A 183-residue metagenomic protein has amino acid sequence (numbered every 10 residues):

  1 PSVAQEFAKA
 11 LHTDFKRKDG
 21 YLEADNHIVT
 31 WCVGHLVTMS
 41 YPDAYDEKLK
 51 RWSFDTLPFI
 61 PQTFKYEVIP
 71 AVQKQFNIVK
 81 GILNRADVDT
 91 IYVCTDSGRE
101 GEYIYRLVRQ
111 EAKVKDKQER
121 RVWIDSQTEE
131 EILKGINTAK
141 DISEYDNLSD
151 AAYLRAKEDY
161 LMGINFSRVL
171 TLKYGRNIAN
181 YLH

Functional and structural regions predicted by a protein language model:
S2-R168: Intrinsically disordered, low-complexity regulatory segments
D159-H183: Prokaryote-biased recognition of long, low-complexity C-terminal linker/tail segments that are poorly structured
